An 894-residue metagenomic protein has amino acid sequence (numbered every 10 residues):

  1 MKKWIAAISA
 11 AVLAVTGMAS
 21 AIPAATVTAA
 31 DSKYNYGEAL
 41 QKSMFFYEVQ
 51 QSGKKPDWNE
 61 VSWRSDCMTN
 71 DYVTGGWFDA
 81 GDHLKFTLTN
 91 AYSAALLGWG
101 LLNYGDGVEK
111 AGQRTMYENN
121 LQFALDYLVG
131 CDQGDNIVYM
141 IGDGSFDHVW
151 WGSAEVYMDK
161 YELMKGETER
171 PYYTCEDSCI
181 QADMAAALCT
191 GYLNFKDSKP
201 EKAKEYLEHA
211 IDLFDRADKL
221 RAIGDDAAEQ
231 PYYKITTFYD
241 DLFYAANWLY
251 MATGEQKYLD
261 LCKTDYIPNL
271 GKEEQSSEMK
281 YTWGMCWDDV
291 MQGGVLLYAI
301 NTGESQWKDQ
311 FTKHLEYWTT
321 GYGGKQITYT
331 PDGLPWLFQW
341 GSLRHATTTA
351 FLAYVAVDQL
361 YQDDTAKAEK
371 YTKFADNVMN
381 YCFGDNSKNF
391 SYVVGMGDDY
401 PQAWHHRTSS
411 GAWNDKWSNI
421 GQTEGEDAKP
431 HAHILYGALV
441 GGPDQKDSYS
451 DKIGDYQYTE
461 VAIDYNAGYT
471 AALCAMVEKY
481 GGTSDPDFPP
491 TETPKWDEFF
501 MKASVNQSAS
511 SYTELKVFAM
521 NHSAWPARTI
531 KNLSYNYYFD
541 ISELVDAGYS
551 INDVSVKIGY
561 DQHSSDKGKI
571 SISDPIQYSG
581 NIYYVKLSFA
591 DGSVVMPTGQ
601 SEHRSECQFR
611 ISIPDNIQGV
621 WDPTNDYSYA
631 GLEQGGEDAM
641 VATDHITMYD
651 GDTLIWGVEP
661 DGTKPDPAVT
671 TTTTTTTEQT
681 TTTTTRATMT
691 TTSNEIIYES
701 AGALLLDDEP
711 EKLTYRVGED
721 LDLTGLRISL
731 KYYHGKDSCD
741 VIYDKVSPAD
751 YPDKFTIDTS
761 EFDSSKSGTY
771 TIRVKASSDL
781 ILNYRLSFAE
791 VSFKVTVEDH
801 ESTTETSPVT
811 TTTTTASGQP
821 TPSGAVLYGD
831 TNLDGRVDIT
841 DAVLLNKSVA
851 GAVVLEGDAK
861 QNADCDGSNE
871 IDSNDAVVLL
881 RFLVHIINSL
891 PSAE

Functional and structural regions predicted by a protein language model:
A19-A25, I696, T796-E894: Cellulosome-associated attachment modules in secreted, modular CAZymes
A30-F45, V49-G100, G142-D183, A187 (+4 more regions): Aromatic (Trp/Tyr) and acidic
S510-K531, Y537-F539: Short beta-strand elements of extracellular/lumenal beta-sandwich folds
S542-D591: A surface/secretory-pathway sequence property marking extracellular, secreted, or lumenal proteins enriched
V585-G619: Low-complexity, intrinsically disordered segments enriched in Ser/Thr together with acidic residues
E606-P667: Terminal connector regions
S700-C739: Solvent-exposed, low-complexity, repeat-rich "mucin-like" stalks and linkers
K736-L782, F793: Serine/threonine-rich, repeat-prone extracellular segments and beta-strand-based repeat modules of secreted/surface
